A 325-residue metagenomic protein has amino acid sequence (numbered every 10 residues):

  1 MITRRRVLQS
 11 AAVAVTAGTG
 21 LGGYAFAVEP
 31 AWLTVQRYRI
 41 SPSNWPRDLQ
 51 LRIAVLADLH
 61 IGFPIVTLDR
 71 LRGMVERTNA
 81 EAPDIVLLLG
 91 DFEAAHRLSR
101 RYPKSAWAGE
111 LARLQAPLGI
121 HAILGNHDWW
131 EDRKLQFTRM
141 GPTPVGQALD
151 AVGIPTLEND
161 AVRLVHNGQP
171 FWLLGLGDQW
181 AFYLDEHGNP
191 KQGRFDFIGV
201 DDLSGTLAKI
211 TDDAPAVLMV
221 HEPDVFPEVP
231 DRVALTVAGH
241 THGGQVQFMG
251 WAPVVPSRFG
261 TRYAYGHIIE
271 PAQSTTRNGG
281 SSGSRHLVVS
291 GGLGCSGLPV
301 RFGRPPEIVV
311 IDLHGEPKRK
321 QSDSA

Functional and structural regions predicted by a protein language model:
M1, G18-A54, G73-E76: C-terminal segment of N-terminal export signals and the immediately downstream linker at the start of the mature
M1-V15: N-terminal secretory signal peptides and thylakoid transit peptides that target proteins across membranes
P42-I53, I154, A161-L173, I269-S274 (+1 more regions): Beta-strand-turn-beta hairpins that frame and shape the catalytic cleft of phosphate-ester-processing enzymes
Q50-H60, P170-Y183, V217-V220, H286-G292: Active-site-proximal beta-strand elements of phosphoester/diester hydrolases
Q50-Q147, A151-P155: Membrane-embedded segments
L56-A57, V86-D91, I120-N126, L157-N159 (+3 more regions): Active-site neighborhood of phospho(di)ester-bond hydrolases with catalytic His/Asp-centered motifs
D132-I154, H166-M219, F226, R301: Binuclear metal-dependent hydrolase catalytic cores centered on His/Asp/Glu-rich metal-binding motifs
V217, E222-V309, P317-R319: Conserved beta-sheet core of the metallophosphoesterase superfamily
